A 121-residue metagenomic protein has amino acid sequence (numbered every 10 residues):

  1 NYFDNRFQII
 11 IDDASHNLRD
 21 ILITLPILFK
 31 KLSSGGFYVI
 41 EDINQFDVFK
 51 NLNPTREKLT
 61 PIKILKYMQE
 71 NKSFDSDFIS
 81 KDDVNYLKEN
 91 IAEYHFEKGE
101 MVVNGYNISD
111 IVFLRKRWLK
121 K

Functional and structural regions predicted by a protein language model:
N1-N17: A short acidic, Gly/Pro-enriched loop at the edge of an enzyme's catalytic core that lines a small-molecule cofactor
L18-K121: C-terminal substrate-binding/active-site "lid" region of AdoMet-derived donor-dependent transferases
